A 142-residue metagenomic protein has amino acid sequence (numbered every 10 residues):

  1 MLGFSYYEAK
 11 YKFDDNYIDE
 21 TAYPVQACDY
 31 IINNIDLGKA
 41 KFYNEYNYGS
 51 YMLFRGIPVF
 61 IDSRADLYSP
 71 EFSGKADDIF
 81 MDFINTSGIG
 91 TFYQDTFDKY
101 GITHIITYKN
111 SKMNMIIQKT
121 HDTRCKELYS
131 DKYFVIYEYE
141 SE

Functional and structural regions predicted by a protein language model:
M1-S5: Signature aromatic-anchored transmembrane alpha helix within multi-pass, membrane-resident enzymes that catalyze glycan
Y7-E142: Extracytoplasmic
